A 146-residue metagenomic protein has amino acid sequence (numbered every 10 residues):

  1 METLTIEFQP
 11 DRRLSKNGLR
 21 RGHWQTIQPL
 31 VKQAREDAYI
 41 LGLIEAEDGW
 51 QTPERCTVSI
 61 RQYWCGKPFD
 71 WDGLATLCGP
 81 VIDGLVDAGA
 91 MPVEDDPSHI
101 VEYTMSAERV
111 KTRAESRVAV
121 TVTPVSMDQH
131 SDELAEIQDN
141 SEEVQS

Functional and structural regions predicted by a protein language model:
M1-S146: Catalytic phosphate/metal-binding cores of nucleic-acid and nucleotide-processing enzymes, i.e., regions that mediate
